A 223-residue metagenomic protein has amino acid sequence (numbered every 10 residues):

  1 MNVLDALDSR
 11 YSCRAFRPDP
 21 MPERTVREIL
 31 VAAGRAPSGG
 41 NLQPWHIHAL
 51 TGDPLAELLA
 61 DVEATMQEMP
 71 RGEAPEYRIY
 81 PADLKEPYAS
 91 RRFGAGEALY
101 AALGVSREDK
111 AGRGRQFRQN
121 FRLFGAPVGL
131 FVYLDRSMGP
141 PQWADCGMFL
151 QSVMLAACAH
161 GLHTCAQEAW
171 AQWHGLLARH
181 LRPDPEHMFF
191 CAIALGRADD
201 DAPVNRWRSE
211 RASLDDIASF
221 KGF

Functional and structural regions predicted by a protein language model:
M1-F223: Acidic, surface-exposed loops and disordered segments
